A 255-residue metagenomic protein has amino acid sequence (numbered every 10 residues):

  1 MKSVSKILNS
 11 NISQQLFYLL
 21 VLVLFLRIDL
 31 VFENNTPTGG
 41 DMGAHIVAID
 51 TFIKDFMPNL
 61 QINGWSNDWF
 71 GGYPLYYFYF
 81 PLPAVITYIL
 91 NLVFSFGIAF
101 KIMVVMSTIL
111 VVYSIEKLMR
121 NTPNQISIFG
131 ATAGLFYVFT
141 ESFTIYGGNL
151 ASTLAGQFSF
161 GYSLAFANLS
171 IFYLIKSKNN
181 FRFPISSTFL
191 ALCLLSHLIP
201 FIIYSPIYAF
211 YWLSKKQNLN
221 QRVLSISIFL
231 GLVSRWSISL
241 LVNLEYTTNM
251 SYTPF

Functional and structural regions predicted by a protein language model:
M1-F255: Membrane-embedded transmembrane-helix bundle of lipid-linked glycan/lipid transferases
